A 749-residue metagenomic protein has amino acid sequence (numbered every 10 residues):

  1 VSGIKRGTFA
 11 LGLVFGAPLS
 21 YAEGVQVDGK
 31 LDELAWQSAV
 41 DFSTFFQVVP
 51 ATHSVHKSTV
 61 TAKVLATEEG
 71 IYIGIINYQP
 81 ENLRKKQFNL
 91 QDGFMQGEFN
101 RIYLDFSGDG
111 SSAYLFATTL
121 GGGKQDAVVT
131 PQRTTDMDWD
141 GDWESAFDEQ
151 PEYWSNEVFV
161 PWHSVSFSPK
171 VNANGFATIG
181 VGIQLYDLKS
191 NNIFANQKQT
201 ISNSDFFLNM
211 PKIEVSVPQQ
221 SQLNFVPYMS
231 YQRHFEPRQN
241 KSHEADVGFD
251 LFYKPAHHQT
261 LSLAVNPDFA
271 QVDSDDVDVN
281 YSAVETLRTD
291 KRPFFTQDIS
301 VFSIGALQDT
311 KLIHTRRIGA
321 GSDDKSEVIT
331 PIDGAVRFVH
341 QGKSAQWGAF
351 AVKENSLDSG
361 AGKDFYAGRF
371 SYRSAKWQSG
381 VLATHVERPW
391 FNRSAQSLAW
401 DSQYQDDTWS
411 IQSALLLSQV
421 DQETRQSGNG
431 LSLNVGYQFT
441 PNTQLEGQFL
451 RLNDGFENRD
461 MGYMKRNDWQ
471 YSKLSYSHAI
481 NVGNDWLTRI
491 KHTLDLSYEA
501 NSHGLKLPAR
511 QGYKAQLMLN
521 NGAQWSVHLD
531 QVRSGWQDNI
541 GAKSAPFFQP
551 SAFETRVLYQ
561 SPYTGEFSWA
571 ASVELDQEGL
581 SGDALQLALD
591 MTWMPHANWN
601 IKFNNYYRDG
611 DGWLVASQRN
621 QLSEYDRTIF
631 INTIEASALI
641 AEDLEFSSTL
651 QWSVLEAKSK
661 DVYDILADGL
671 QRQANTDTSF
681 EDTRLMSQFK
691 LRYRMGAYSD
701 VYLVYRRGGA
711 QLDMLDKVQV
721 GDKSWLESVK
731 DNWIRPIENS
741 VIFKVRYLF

Functional and structural regions predicted by a protein language model:
V1-T8: Bacterial N-terminal signal peptides that target proteins for export
G16-A17: N-terminal signal peptide c-region/cleavage motif recognized by signal peptidases
Y21-Y366, S371, R735-E738: Structural preference for beta-rich elements and adjacent junctions enriched in aromatics
V158, T178-G180, T260-L261, F269-D276 (+5 more regions): Catalytic-domain carbohydrate-binding cleft regions of carbohydrate-active enzymes
V165-A177, V215-Q222, Y253, H258 (+9 more regions): Short loop/turn motifs that connect adjacent beta-strands in outer-membrane beta-barrel proteins
K198-Q220, E354-Q405, Q524-D576, G582-Q586 (+1 more regions): Outer-membrane beta-barrel transmembrane domain signature of Gram-negative proteins, especially the mid-to-C-terminal
P331, L416-F749: Exposed, low-structure sequence patches enriched in small/polar residues
